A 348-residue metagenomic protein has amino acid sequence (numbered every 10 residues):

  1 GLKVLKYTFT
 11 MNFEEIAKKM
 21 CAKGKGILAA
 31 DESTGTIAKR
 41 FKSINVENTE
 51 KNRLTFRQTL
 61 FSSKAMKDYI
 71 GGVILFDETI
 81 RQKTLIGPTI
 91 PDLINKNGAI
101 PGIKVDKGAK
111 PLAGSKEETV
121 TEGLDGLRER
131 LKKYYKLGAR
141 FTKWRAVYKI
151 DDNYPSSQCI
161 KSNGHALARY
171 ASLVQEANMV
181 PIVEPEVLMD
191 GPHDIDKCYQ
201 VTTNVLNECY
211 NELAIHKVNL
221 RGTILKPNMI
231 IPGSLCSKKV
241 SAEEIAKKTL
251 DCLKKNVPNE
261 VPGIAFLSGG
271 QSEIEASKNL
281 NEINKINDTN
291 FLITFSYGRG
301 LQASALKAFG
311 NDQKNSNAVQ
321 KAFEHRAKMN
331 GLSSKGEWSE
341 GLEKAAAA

Functional and structural regions predicted by a protein language model:
G1-T10: Short, Lys/Arg-enriched N-terminal segments with co-localized hydrophobic residues within the first ~10-30 amino acids
F9-L137, I150, K238, A242-K248 (+3 more regions): Alpha/beta catalytic barrel-like cores
T49, W144, V183, L225 (+1 more regions): Conserved, mostly hydrophobic/aromatic
Q58-S62, G87-N95, I100, T119-F141 (+4 more regions): Alpha/beta enzyme core
V105, A146, P185-V187, P227 (+1 more regions): Short glycine-centered, acidic/aromatic-flanked micro-motifs in structured strand/loop junctions that mark active-site
G108-L112, V147-Y154, L188-P192, P232: Conserved radical SAM core fold
I150-K161, H193-D196, Q271-N279: Active-site-adjacent beta->alpha loops and helix N-cap segments on the catalytic face of soluble alpha/beta enzymes
I224-I230, G341-A346: A glycine-rich phosphate-binding loop feature that marks nucleotide/adenosyl-phosphate handling sites
